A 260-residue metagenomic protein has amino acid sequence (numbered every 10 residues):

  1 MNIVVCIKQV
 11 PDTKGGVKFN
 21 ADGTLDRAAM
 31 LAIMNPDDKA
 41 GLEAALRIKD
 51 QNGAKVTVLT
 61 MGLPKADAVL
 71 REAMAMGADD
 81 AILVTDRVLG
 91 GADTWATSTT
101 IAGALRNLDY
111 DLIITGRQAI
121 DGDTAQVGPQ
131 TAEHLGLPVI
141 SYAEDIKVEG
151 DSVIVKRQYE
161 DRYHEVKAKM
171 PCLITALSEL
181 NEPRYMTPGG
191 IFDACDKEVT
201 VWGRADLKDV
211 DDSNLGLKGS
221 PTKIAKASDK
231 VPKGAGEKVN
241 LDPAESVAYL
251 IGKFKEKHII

Functional and structural regions predicted by a protein language model:
M1-I260: N-terminal glycine-rich FAD/FM-binding segment characteristic of electron-transfer flavoproteins
